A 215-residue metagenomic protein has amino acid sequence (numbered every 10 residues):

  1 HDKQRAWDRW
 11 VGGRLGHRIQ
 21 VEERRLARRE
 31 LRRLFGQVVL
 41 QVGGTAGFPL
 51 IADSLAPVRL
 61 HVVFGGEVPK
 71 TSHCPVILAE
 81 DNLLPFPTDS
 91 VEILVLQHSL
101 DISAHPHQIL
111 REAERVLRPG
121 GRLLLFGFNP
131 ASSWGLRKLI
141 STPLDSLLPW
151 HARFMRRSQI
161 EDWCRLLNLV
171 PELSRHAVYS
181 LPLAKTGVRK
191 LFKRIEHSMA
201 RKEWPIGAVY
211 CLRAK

Functional and structural regions predicted by a protein language model:
H1-R33: Class I SAM-dependent methyltransferase Rossmann-like catalytic core, especially the SAM/SAH-binding loop
R25, E30-L84: Class I SAM-dependent methyltransferase SAM/SAH-binding core
N82-L94: A short acidic, Gly/Pro-enriched loop at the edge of an enzyme's catalytic core that lines a small-molecule cofactor
E92-H107: A short SAM/SAH-binding and catalytic strip from SAM-dependent methyltransferases
H107-R122: A short glycine-rich, Lys/Arg-flanked "PGG" loop and its adjoining helix->strand segment in the class I
R122-H151: Conserved class I S-adenosyl-L-methionine
I140, H151-S174: Short alpha-helix
H176-K215: A C-terminal cap/extension of S-adenosyl-L-methionine-dependent methyltransferases that defines the acceptor-substrate
